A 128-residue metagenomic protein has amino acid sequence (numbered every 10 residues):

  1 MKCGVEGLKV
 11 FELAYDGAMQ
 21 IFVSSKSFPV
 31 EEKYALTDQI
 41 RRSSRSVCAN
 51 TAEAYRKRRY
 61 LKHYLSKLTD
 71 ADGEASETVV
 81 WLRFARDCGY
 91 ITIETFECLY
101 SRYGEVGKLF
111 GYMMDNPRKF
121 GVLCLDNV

Functional and structural regions predicted by a protein language model:
M1-E53, K57-V128: Short, C-terminally biased terminal segments at protein or domain edges
